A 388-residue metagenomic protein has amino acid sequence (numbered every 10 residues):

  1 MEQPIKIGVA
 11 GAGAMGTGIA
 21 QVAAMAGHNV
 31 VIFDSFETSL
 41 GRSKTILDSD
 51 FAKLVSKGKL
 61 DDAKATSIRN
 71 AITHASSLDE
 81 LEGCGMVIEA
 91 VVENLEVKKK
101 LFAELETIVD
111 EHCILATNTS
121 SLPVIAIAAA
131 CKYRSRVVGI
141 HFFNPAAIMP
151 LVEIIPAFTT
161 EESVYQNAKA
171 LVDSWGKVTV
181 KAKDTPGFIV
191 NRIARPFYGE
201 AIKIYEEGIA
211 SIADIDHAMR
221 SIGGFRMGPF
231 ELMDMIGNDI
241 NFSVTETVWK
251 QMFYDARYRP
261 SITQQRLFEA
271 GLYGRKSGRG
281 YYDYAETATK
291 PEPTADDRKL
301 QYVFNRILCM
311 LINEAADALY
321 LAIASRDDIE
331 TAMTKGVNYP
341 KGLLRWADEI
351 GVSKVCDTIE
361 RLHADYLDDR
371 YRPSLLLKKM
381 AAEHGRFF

Functional and structural regions predicted by a protein language model:
M1-F388: N-terminal glycine-rich phosphate-binding loop for ADP-containing cofactors
